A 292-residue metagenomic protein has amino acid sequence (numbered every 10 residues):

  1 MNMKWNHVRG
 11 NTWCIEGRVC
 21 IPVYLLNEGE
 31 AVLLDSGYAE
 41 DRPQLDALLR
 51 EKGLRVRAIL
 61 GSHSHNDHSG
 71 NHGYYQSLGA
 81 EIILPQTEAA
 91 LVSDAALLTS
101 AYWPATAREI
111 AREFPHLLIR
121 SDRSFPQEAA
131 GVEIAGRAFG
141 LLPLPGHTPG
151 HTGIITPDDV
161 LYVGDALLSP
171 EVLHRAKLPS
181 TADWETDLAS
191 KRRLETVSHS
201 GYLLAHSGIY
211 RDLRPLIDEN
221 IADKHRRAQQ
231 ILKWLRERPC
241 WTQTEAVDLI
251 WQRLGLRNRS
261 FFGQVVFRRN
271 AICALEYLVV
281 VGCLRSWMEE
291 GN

Functional and structural regions predicted by a protein language model:
N2-K52, G153-G164: Conserved beta-strand hairpin/beta-sheet module of binuclear metal-dependent hydrolase folds, prominently
N11, L25-L26, D35, L45 (+10 more regions): Divalent metal-coordination and catalytic microenvironments
W13, H68-S69, P143: Conserved HGGG/HGGXW glycine-rich cap/lid loop of the alpha/beta-hydrolase fold
P22, L26, E30, Y38-P43 (+13 more regions): A structural signal for the main folded, soluble domain(s) of proteins
Y38-E40, A138-A228: Metallo-beta-lactamase
E40-P43, A47-G131: Active-site HxH/HxHxD metal-binding segment of metal-dependent hydrolases
K233-N292: C-terminal regulatory/interaction regions
